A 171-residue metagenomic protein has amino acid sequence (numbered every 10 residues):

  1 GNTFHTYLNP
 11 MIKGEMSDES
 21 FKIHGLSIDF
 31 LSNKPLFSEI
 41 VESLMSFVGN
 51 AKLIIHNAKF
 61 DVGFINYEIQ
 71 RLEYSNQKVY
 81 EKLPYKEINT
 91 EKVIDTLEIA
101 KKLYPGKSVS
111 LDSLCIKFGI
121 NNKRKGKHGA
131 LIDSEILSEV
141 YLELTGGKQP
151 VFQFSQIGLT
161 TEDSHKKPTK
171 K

Functional and structural regions predicted by a protein language model:
G1-T90, K101, S113-K127: Conserved non-catalytic scaffold segment of RNase H-like nuclease domains
I54, I99, K166-T169: Active-site-adjacent betaalpha module
L72-S75, Y104-P105, A130-I132, E162-K170: Hydrophobic transmembrane alpha-helix bundles
V93-K107, L111-G146: A contiguous pocket-lining binding segment that forms or flanks enzyme active sites
E143-K171: Acidic two-metal-ion nuclease catalytic site recognized across multiple nuclease folds, prominently DnaQ/RNase D-T
